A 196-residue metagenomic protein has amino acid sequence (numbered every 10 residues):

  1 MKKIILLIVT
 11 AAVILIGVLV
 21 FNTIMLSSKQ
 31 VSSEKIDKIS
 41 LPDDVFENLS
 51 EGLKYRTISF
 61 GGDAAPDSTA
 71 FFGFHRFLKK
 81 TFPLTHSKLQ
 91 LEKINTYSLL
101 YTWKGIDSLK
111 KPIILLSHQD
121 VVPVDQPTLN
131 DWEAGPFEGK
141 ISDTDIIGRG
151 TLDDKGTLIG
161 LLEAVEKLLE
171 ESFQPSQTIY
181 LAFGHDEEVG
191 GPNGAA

Functional and structural regions predicted by a protein language model:
M1-V13: N-terminal Sec-pathway targeting helices
L7, I39, E187-E188: Hydrophobic alpha-helical scaffolding
A12-T151, E170-P175: Acidic/His- and Gly-rich active-site-bordering loop/insert found across diverse amide/peptide-bond hydrolases
D145, G150-A196: Acidic/histidine-rich catalytic neighborhood of metal-dependent amide-processing enzymes
